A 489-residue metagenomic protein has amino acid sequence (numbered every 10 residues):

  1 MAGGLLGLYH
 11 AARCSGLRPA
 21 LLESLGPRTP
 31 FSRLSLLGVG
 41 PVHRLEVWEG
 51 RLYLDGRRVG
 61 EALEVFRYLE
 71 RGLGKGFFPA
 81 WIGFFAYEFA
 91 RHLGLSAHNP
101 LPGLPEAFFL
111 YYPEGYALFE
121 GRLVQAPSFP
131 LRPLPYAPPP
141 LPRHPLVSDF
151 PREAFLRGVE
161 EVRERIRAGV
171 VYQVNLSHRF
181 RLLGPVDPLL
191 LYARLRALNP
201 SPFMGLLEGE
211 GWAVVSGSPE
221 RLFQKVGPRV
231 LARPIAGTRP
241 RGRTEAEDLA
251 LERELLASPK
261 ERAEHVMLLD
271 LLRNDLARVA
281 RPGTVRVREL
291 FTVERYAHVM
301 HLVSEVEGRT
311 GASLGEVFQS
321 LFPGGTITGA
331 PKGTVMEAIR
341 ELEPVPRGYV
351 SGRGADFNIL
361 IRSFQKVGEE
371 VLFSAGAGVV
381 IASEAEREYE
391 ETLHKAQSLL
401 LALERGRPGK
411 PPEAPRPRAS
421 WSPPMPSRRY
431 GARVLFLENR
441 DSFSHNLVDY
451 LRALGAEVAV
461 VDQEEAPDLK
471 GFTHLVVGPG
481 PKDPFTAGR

Functional and structural regions predicted by a protein language model:
M1-P426: Extended alpha-helical targeting/anchoring segments, especially N-terminal organellar/secretory targeting helices
P423-G431, N439-R440: N-terminal, positively charged, Ser/Thr/Ala/Gly-biased leader segments that form transit/presequence-like amphipathic
R433-L437, D441-R489: Flexible gly/pro-rich beta->alpha loop and the following alpha-helix that scaffold active-site loops
